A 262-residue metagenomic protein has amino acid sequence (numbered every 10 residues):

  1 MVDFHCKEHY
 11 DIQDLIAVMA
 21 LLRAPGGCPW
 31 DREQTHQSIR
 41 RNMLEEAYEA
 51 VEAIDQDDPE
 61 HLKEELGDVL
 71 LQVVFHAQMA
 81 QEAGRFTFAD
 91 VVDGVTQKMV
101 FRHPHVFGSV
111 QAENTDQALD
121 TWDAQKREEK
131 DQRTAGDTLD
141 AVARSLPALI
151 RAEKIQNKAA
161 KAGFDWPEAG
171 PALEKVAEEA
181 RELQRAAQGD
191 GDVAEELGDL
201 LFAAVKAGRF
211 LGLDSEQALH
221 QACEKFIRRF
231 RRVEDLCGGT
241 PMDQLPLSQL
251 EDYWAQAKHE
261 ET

Functional and structural regions predicted by a protein language model:
M1-E65, L71-L197, L201-T262: Flexible "arm" and connector segments at domain edges
